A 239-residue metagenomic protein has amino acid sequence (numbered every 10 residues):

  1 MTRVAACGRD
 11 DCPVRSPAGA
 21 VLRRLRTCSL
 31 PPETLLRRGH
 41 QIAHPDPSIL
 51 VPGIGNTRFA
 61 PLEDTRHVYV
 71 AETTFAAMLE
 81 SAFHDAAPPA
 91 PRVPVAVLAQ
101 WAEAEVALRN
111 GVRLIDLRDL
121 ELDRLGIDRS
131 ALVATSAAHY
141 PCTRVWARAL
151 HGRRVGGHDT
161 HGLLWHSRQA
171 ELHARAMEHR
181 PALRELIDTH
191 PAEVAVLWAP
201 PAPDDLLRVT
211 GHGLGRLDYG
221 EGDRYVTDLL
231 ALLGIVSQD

Functional and structural regions predicted by a protein language model:
T2-P52, P88-D239: Active-site and NAD+-binding cores of ADP-ribose-processing enzymes
G55: Glycine-rich, flexible loop/turn motifs
R58-P89: Extended catalytic/binding region for NAD+/ADP-ribose chemistry, centered on the ART fold
